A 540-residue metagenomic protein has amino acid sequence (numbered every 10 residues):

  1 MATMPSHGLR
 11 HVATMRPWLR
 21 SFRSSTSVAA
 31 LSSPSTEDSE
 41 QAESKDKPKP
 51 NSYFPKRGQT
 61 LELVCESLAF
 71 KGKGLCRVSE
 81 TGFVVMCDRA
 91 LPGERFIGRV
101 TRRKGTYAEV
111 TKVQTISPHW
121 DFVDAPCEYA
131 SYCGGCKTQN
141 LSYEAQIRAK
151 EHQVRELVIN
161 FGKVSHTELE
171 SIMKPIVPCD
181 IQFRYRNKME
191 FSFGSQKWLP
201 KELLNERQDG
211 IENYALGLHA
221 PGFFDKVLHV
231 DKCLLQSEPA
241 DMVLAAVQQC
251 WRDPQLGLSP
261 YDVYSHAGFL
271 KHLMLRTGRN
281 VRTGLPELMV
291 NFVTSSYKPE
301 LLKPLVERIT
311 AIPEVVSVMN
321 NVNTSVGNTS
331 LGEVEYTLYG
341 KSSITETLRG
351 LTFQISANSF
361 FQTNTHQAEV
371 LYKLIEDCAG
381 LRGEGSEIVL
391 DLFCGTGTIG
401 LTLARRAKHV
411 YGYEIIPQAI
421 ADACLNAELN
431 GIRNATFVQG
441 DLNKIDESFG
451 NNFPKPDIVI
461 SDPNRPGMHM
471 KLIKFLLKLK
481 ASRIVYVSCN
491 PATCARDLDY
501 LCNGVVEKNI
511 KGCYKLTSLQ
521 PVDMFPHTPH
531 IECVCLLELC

Functional and structural regions predicted by a protein language model:
M1-P17: N-terminal chloroplast transit peptides
W18, S27, L31-R57, F70 (+2 more regions): Rossmann-like S-adenosyl-L-methionine
W18, T26-A125, Y129, D209 (+1 more regions): Terminal RNA-binding accessory module
G74-S79, L216-A220, A423: Short, acidic/hydrophobic/Gly-rich beta-strand patch recurrent on exposed beta strands that often constitutes part
G93, Q236, N364: Short, conserved phosphate/pyrophosphate- and ester-handling motifs at nucleotide-, phospho-/glycolipid
V113-A125, S131-S259: Extended interfacial segments that mediate partner engagement and assembly in macromolecular machines
K174-I181, D262-Y264, R276-G278, Q520-M524: Short, solvent-exposed loop/turn elements at beta->coil junctions and helix N-caps that rim active or binding pockets
D225-K271, G278, V293-V326: Internal alpha/beta scaffold segment
